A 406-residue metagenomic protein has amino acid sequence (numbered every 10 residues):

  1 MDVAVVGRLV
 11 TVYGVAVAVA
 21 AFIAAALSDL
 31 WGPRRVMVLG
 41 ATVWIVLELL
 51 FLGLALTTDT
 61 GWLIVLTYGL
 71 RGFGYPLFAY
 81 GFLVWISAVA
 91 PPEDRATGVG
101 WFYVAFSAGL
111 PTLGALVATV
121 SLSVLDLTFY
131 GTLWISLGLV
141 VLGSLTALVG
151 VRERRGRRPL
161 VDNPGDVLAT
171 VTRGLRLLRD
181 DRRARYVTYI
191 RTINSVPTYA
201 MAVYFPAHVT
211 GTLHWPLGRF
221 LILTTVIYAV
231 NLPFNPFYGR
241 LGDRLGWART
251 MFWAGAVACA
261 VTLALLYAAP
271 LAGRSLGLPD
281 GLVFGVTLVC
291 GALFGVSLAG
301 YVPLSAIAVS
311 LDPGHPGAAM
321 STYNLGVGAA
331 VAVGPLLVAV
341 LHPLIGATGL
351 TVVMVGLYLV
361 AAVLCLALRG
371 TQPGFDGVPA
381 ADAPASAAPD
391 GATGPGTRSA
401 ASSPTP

Functional and structural regions predicted by a protein language model:
M1-A4, V203-R219: Short amphipathic helix-loop junctions that connect adjacent transmembrane helices in Major Facilitator Superfamily/SLC
A21-G32, F234-W247, H342: Helix-to-loop junctions at the C-terminal end of transmembrane segments in multipass secondary transporters
L30-A41, R244-V257: Cytoplasmic membrane-interface "Motif A"-like loop-to-helix N-cap segments of 12-TM Major Facilitator Superfamily
T42-T58, A258-P279: C-terminal ends and interior cores of transmembrane alpha-helices in multi-pass membrane transporters/permeases
T67-F106: Cytoplasmic helix-loop-helix junction between adjacent transmembrane helices in 12-TM secondary transporters
L77-A90, L298-D312: Intracellular juxtamembrane helix-capping segments at the cytosolic ends of symmetry-related transmembrane helices
G100-A115, G326-G334: Glycine-rich segments within core transmembrane alpha-helices of 12-TM secondary carriers
E153-T188, G391: Juxtamembrane intracellular "pre-TM" segments in multi-pass secondary transporters
